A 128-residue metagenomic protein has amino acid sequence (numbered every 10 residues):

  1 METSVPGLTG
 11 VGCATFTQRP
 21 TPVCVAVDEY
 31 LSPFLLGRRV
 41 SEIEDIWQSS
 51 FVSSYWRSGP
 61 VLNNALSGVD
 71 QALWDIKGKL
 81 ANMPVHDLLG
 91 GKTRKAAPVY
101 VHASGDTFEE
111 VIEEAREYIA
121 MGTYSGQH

Functional and structural regions predicted by a protein language model:
S4-L80: Metal- or metallocofactor-binding catalytic centers and their adjacent structured scaffolds across diverse enzyme
S50, G78-K79, M83-A96: N-terminal amphipathic alpha-helix/helix-capping segment at the start of soluble metabolic enzymes
G90, K95-H128: Metal-dependent enolase-superfamily TIM-barrel catalytic cores that perform enediolate-based chemistry
